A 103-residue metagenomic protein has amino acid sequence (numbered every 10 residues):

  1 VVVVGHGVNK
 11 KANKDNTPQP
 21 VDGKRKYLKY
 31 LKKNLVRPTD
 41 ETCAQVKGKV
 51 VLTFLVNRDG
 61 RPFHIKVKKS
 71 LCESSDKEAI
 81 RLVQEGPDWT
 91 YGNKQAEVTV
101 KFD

Functional and structural regions predicted by a protein language model:
V1-D15: Short, acidic, small-residue-rich periplasmic hinge/interaction motif at the N-terminus of Gram-negative outer-membrane
V2-V3, E41-L71, V83: Short tight loops/turns at secondary-structure junctions
K14-L52, K77-D103: Short proline/glycine- and basic residue-enriched helix-capping loop/turn segments at helix->loop/beta transitions
K66, S75-E78: A non-catalytic structural micro-motif
